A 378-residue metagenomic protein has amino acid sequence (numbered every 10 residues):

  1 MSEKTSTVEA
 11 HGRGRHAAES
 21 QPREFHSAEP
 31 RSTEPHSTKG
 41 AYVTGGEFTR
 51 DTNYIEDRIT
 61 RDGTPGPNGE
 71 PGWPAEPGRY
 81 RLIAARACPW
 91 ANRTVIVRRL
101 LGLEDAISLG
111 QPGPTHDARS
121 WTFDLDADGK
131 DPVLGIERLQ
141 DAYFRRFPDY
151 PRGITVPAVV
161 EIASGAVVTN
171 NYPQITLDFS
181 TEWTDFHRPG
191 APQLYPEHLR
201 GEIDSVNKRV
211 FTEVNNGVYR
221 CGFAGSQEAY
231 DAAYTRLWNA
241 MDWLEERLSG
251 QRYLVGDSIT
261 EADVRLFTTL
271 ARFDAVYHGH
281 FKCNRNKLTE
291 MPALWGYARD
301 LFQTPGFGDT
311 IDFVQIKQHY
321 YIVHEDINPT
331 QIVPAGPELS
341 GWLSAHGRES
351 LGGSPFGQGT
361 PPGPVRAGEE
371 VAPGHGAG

Functional and structural regions predicted by a protein language model:
S2-G378: C-terminal alpha-helical interaction module
